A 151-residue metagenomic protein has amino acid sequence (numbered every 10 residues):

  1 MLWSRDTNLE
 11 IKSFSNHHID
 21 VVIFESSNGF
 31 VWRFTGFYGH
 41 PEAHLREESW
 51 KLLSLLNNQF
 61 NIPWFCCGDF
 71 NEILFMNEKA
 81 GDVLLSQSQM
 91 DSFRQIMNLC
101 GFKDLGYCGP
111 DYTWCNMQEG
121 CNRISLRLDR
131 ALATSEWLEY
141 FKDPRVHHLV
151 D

Functional and structural regions predicted by a protein language model:
M1-D151: A shared catalytic/ligand-binding motif for oxyanion handling
